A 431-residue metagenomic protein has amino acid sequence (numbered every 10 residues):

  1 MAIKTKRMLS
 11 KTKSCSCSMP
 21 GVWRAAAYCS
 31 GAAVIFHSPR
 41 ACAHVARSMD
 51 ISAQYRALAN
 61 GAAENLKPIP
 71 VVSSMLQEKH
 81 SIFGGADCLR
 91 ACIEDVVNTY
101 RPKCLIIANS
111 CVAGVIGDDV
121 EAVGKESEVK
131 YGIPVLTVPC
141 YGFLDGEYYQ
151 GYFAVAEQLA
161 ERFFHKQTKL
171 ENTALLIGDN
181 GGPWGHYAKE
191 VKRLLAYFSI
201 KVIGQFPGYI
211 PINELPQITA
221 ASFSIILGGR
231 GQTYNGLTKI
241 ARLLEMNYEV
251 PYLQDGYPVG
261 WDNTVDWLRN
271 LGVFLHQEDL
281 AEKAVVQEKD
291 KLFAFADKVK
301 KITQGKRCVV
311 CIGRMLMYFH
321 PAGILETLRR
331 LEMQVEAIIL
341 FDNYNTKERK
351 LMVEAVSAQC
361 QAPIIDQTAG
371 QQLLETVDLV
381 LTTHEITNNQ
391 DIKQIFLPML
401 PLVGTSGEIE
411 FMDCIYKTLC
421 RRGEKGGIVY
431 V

Functional and structural regions predicted by a protein language model:
M1-V431: An N-terminal assembly and electron-transfer interface module characteristic of large anaerobic redox and radical
